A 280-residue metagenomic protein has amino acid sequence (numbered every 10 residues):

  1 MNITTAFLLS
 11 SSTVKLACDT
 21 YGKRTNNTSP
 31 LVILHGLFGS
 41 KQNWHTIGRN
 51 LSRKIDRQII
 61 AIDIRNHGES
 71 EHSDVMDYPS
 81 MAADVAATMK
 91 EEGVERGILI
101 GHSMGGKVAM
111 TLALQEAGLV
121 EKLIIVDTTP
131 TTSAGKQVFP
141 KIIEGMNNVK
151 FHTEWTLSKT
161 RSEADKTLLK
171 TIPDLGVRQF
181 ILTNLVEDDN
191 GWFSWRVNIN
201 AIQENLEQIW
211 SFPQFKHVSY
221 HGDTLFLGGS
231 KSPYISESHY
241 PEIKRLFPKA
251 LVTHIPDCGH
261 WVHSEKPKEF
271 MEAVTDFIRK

Functional and structural regions predicted by a protein language model:
M1-V32, R49, R53-R57, V94-E95 (+2 more regions): Alpha/beta-hydrolase fold catalytic core
D19-T25, H45, R53-M104, V108 (+1 more regions): Active-site loop/oxyanion-hole signature of alpha/beta-hydrolase fold enzymes
L34-G36, G228: The conserved beta1-alpha1 loop
G36-G39, S103: Active-site glycine-rich loops that stabilize anionic/oxyanionic intermediates across multiple enzyme folds
M110-L157: Flexible "cap/lid" loop of the alpha/beta hydrolase fold
W155-P213: Conserved alpha/beta-hydrolase catalytic His-Asp/Glu region
D189-L246, L251-H254: Conserved serine/cysteine hydrolase catalytic core
A250-K280: Catalytic active-site module of serine/aspartate enzymes centered on a nucleophile-bearing elbow/loop
